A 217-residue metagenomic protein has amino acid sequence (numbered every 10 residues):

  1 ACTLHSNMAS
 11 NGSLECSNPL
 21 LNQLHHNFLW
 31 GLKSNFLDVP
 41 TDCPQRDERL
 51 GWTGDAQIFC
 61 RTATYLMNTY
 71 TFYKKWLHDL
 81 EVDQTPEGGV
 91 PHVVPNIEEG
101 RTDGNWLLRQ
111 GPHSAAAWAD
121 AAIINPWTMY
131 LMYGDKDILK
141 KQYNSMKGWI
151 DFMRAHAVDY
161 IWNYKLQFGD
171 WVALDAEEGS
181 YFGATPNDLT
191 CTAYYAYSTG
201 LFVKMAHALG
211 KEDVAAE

Functional and structural regions predicted by a protein language model:
A1-A155, I161-K165: Substrate-binding groove/exosite segments of carbohydrate-active enzymes
C16, F182-G183: Short, charged low-complexity linear motifs
C60, P126, D170, F202-V203: Amphipathic alpha-helical interaction segments
L108-S114, G183-T190: A ubiquitous short alpha-helical element
T128, E178-F182, L201-F202: A short small-residue
D159-E178: Flexible glycine/proline-rich, aromatic-decorated loop/lid segments
T185-E217: Active-site neighborhood of glycoside hydrolase catalytic domains
